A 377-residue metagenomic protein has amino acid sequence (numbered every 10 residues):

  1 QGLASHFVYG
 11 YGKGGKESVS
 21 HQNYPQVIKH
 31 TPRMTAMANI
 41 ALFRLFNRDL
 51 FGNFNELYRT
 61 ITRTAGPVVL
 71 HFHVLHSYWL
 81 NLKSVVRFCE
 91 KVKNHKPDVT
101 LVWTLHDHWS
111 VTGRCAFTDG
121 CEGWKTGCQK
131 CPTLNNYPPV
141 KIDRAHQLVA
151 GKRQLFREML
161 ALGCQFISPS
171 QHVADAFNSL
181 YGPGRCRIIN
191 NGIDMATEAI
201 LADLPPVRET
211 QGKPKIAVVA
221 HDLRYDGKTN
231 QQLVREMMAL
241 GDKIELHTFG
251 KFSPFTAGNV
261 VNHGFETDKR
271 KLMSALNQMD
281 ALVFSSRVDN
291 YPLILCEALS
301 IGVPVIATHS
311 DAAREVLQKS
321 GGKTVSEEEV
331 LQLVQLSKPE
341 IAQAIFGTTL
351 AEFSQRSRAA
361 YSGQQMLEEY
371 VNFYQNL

Functional and structural regions predicted by a protein language model:
W124-F166: Membrane-proximal helix-turn-helix segments that form the acceptor-binding/catalytic region of lipid-linked
H172, G192: Carbohydrate-associated surface elements
L204, P339, Q343-N376: A charged, aromatic-enriched C-terminal amphipathic alpha-helix characteristic of glycosyltransferases across folds
E209-K251: Conserved catalytic-core segment of nucleotide-activated headgroup transferases in glycan assembly
G250-M273: Nucleotide-activated donor-binding/catalytic signature segment of Leloir-type glycosyltransferases, i.e., the conserved
M273, L295-S300, D311-E315: Short alpha-helical segment that forms part of, or immediately flanks, the ligand-binding pocket in carbohydrate-active
F284, P304-A307, R314: Short hydrophobic beta-strand element within catalytic cores of glycosyltransferases and related nucleotide-activated
R287: Aromatic "clamp/platform" in nucleotide-sugar-dependent glycosyltransferases that forms part of the donor/acceptor
